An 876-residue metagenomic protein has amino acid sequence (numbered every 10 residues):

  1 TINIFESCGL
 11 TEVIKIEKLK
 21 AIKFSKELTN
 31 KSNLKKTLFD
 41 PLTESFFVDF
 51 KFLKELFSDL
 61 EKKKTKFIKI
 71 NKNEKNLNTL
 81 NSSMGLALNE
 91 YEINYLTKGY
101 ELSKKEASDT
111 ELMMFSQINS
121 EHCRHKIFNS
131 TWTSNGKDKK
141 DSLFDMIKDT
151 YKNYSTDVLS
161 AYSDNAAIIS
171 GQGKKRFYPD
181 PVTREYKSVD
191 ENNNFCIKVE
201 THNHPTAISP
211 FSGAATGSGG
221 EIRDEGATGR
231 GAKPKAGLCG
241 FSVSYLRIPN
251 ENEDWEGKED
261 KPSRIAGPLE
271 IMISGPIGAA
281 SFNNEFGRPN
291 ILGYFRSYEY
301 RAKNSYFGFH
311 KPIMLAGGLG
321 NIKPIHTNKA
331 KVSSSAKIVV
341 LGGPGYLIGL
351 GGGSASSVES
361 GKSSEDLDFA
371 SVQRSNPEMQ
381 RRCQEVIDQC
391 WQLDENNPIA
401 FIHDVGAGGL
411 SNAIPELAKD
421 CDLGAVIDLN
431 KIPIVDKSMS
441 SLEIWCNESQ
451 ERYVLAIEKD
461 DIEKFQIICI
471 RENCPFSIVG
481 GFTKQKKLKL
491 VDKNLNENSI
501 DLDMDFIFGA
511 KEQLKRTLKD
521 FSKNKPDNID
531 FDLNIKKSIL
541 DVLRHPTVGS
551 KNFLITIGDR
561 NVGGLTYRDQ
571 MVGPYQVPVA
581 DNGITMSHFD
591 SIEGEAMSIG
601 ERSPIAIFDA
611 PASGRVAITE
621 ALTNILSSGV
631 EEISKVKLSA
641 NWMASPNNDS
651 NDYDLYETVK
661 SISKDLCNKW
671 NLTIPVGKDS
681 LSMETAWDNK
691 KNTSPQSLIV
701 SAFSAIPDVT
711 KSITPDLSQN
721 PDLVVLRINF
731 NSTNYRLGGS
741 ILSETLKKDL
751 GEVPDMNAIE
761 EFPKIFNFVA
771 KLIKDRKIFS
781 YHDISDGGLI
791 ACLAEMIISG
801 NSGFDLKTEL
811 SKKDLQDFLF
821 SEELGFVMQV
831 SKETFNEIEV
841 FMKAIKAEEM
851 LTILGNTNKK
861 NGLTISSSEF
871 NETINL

Functional and structural regions predicted by a protein language model:
I2-S7: Short, solvent-exposed interaction modules
C8-L876: Glycine/proline-enriched, intrinsically flexible loops and inter-domain linkers
